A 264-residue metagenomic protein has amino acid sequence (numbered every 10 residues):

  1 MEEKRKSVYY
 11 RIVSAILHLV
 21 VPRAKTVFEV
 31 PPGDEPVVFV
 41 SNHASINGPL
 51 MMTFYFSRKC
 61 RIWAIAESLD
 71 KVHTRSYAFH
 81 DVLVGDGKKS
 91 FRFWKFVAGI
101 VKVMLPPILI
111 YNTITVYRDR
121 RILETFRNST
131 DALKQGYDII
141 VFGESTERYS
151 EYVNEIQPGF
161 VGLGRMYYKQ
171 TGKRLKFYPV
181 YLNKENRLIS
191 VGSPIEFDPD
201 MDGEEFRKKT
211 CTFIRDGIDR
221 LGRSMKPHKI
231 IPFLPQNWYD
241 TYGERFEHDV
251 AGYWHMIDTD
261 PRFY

Functional and structural regions predicted by a protein language model:
M1-Y9: Helix-enriched interaction subdomains in cytosolic or periplasmic regions, typified by TIR/SEFIR signaling/NADase cores
V8-V20, M104-P107, S129, F160: Hydrophobic alpha-helical segments of integral membrane proteins, encompassing both true transmembrane helices
V13-S45, F54: Helix-to-loop junction immediately C-terminal to a conserved catalytic motif
V21-P22, T113, R223: Short aromatic/hydrophobic-glycine micro-motifs
P22-F28, G48-P49, V101, F126-R127: A generic local structural motif
P31, P107-I108, A132: Structural alpha-helical scaffold elements that stabilize or flank donor/cofactor-binding regions in carbohydrate
E35-R118: Catalytic core of membrane glycerolipid acyltransferases/transacylases, capturing the structured, soluble-facing
R118-Y264: Non-catalytic C-terminal accessory region of glycerolipid acyltransferases and related lyso-lipid remodeling enzymes
